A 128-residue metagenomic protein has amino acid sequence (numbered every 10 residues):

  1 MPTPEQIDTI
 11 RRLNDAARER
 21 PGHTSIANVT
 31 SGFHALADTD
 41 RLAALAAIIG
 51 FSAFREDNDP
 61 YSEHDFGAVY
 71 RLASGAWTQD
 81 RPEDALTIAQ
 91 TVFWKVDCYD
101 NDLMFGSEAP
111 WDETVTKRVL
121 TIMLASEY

Functional and structural regions predicted by a protein language model:
P2-Q79, E83-D84: Compact soluble domain cores
D65-Y128: Short, compact, well-ordered microdomains
